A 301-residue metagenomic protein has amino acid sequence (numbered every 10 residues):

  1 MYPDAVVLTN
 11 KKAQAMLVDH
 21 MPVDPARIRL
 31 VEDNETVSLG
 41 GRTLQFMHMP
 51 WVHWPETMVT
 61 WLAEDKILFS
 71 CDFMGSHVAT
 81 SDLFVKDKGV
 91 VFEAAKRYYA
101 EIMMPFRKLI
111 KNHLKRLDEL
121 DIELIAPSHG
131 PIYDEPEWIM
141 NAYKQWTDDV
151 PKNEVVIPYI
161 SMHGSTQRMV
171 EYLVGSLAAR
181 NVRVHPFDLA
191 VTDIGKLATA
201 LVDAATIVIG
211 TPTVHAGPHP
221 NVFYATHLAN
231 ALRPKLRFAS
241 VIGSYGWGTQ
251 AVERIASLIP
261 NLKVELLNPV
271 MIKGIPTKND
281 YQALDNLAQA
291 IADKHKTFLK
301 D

Functional and structural regions predicted by a protein language model:
M1-V7: Active-site metal-binding motif and surrounding structural segment of the metallo-beta-lactamase
M21-V85: Catalytic core of the metallo-beta-lactamase
H53, T57, F73-M104, W146-P151: Active-site-proximal loop/helix segment associated with metal-binding centers of metalloenzymes
S70, P127-S128, P158-I160, I242: Short hydrophobic segments within beta-strands
T80, V90-I125, G130-P131, Y172-H185 (+1 more regions): FMN-binding flavodoxin-like domain, especially the glycine-rich phosphate-binding loop
G130-E154: Terminal amphipathic helices with adjacent charged low-complexity linkers/tails
P158-R180: Short, charged N-terminal beta->alpha structural module
L189-G195: Short acidic loop-to-helix transition motifs that present clustered carboxylates
